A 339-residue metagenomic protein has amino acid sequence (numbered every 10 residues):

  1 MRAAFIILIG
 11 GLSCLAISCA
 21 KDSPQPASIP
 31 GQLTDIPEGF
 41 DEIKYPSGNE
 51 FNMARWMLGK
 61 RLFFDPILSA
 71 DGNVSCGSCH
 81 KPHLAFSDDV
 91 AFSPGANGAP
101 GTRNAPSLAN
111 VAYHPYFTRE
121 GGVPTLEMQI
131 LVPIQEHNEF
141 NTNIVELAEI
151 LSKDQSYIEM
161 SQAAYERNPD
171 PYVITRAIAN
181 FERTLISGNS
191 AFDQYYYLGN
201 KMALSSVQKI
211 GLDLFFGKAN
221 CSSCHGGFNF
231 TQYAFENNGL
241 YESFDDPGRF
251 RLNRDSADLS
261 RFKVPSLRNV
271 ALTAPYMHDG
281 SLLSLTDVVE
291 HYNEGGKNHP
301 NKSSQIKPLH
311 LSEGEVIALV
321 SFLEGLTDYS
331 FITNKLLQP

Functional and structural regions predicted by a protein language model:
M1-P26: Bacterial Sec-dependent N-terminal signal peptides
C19-P339: Periplasmic c-type cytochrome electron-transfer domains
